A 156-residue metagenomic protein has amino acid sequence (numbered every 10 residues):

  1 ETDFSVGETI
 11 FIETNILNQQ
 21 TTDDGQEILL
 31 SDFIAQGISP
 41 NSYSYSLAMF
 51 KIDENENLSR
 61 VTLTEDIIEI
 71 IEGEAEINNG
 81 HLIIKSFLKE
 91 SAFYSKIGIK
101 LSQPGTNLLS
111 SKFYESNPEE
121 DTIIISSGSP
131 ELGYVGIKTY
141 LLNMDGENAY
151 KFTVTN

Functional and structural regions predicted by a protein language model:
E1-F4: Short beta-strand segments of immunoglobulin-like
G7, A92-F93, I99-S110: Short tyrosine-centred short linear motifs in exposed loops/low-complexity segments
T9-F11, A92-K96, E147-A149: Intrinsic-disorder/low-complexity, polar/charged segments enriched in Ser/Thr/Lys/Arg/Asp/Glu/Gln
I12-I16: Aromatic/hydrophobic beta-strand junction motif of beta-rich domains
L17-T21, P104: Short solvent-exposed strand-capping/beta-turn motif centered on an Asx-Ser/Thr pair
Q20-I99: Structured domain cores in non-transmembrane regions
T106-N156: Glycine-rich, aromatic-bearing surface loops/beta-hairpins
